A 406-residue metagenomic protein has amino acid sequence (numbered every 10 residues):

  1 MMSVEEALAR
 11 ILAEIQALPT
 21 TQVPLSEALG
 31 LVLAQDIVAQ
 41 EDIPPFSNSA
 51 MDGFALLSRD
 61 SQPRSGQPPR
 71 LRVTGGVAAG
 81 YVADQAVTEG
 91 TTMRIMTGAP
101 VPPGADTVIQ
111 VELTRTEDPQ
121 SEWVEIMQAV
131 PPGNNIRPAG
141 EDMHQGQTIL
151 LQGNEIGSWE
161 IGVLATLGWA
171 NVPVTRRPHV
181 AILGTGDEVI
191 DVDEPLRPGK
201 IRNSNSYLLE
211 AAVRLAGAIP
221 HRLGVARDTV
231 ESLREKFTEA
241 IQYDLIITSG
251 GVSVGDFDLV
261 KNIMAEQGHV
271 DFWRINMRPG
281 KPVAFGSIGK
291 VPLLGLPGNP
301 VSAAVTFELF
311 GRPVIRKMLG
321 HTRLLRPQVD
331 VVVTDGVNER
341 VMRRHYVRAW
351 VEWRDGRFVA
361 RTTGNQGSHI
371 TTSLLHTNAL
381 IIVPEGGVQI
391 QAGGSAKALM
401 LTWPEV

Functional and structural regions predicted by a protein language model:
M1-E5, A170-L296, P300-T306: Helix-rich terminal scaffold detector
M1-S65, R94, P138, R316 (+1 more regions): Short, low-complexity N-terminal leaders and the immediately following helix N-cap/first helix
M1-V4, L8, T21, L25 (+15 more regions): Generic structural signal for well-ordered, non-membrane alpha-helical segments in soluble metabolic enzymes
M2, A55-R222, V359-A360, G364 (+1 more regions): Short, glycine/charged-enriched hinge/interface segments at domain edges or termini
L12-P19, D36, Q147, G153 (+10 more regions): Structural signal for hydrophobic packing residues in well-ordered secondary-structure cores of soluble enzyme domains
T21-S26, G30, Q35, G80 (+2 more regions): Flexible glycine/proline-rich
S47-S49, Q62-G66, D84-T88, V101-P103 (+14 more regions): Solvent-exposed alpha-helices and their adjacent loops that cap or buttress functional pockets in soluble metabolic
